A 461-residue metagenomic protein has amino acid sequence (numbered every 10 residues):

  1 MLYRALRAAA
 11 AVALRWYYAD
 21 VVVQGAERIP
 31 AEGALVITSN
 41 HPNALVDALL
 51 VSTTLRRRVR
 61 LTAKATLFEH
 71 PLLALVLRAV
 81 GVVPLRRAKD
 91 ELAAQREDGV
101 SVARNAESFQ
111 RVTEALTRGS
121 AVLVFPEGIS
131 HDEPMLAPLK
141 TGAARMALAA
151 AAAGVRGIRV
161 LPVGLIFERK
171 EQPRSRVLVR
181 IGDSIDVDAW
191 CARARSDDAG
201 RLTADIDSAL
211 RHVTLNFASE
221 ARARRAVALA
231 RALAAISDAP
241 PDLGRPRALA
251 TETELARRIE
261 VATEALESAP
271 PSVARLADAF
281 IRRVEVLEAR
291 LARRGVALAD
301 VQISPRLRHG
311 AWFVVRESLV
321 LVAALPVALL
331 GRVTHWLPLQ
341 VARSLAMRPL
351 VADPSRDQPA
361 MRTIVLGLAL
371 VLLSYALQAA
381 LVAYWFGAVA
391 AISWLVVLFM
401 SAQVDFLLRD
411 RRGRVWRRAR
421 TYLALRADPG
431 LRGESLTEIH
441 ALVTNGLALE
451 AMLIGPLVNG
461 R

Functional and structural regions predicted by a protein language model:
M1-L50, L55-V59, F68-L75, A79-V83 (+13 more regions): Membrane-anchoring hydrophobic helices of lipid-metabolizing enzymes
L2, R87, A94-I303, W312 (+1 more regions): Non-catalytic C-terminal accessory region of glycerolipid acyltransferases and related lyso-lipid remodeling enzymes
V36, A88-D90: Hydrophobic, small-residue-rich alpha-helical packing segments that form membrane-like cores
V36-T38, T62, L123-F125: Structural motif
N40, K64, L165: Cofactor-binding loop segments of dinucleotide-utilizing enzymes, especially the Rossmann-like FAD- and NAD(P)+-binding
V327: C-terminal substrate/ligand-recognition segments
P359-A383, I392-A402: Hydrophobic membrane-spanning alpha-helices of multi-pass integral membrane proteins
